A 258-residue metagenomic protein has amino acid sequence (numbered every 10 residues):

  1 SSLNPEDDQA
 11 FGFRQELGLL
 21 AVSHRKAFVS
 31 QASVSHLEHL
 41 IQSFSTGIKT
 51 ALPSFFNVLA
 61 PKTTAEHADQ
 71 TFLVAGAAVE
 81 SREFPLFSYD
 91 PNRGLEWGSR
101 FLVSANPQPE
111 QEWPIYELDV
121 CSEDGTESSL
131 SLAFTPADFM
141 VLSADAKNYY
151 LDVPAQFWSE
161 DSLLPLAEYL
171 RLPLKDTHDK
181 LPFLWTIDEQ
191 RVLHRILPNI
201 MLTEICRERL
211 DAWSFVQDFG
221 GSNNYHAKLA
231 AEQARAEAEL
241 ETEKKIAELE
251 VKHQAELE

Functional and structural regions predicted by a protein language model:
S2-T50: Conserved thiamine diphosphate
L37-A65, V74, A78: ATP/pyrophosphate-binding catalytic subdomain of soluble kinases
K62-E258: Flexible, low-complexity linker and terminal segments
